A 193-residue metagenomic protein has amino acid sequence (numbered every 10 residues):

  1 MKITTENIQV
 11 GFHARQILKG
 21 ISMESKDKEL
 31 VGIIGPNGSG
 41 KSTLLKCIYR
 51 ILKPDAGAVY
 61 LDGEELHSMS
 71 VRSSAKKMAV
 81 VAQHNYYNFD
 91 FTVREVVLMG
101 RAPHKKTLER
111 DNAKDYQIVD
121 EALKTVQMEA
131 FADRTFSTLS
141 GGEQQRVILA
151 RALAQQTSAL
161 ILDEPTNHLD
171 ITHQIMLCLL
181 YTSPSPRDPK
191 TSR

Functional and structural regions predicted by a protein language model:
I34-P36: The feature captures the beta-strand-to-loop junction immediately N-terminal to the Walker
Y49: Helix-to-loop junction immediately C-terminal to a conserved catalytic motif
G57-E65, S74: Conserved ABC transporter NBD signature motif
L98, A113-F131, Q156: Conserved ABC ATPase "signature" region
E109-R110, T135-L139, E143: Conserved ABC ATPase signature
L160-E164: Catalytic Walker B motif of ABC-type/P-loop ATPase nucleotide-binding domains
Y181-P186: Conserved small/polar residues in nucleotide/adenosyl-binding loops
